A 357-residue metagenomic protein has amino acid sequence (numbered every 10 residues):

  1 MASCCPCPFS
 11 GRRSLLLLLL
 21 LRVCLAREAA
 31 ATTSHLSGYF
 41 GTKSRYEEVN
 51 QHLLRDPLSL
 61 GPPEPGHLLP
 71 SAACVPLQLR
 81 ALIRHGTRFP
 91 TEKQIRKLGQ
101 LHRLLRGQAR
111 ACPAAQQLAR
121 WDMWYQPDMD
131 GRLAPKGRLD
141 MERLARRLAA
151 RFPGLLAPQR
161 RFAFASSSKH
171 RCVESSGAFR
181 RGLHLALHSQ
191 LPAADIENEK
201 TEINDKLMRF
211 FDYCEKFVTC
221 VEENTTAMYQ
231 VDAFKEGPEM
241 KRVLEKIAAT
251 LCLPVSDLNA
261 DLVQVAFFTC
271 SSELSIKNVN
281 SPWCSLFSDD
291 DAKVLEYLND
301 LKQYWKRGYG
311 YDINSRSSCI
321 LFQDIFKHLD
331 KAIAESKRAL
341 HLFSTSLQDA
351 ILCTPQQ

Functional and structural regions predicted by a protein language model:
A2-R12, L20-A163, S167-L342, L347-Q357: Signature for phosphate-centric chemistry
